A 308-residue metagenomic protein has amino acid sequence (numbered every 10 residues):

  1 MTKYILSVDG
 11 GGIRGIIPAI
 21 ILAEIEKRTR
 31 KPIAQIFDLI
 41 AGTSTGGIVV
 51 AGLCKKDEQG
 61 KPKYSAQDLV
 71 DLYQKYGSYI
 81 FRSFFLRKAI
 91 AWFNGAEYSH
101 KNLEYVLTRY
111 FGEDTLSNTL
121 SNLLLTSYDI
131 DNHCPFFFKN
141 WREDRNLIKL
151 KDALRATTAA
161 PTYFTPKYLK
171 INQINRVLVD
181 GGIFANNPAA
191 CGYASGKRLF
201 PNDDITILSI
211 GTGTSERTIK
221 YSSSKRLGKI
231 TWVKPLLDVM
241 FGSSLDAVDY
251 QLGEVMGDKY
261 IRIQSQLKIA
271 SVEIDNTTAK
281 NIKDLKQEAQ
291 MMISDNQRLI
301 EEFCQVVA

Functional and structural regions predicted by a protein language model:
M1-A308: Conserved catalytic cores and adjacent C-terminal regulatory segments of lipid-metabolizing esterases/lipases
